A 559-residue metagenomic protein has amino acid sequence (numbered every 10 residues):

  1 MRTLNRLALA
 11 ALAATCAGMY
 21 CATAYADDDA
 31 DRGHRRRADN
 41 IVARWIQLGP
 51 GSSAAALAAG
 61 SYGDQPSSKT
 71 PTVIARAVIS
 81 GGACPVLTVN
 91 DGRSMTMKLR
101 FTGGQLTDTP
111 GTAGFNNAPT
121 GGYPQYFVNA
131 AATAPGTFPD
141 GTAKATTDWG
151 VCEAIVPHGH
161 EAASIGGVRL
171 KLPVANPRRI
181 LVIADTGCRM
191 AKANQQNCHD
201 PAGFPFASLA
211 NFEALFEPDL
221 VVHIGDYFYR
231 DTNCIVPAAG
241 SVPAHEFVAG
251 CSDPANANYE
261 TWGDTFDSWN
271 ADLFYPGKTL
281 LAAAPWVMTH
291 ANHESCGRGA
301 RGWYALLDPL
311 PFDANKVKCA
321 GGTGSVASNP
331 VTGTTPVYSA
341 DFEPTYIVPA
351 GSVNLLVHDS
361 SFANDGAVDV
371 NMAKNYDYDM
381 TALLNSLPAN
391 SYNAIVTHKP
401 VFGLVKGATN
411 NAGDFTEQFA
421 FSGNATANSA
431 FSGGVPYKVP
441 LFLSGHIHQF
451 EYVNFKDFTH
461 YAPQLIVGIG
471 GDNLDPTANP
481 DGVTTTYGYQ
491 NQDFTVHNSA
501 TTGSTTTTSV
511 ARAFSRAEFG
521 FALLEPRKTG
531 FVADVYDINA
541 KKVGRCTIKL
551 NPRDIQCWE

Functional and structural regions predicted by a protein language model:
M1-A10: Bacterial N-terminal signal peptides that target proteins for export
A10-M19: Bacterial N-terminal signal peptides
C21-A26: Boundary at the C-terminal end of the N-terminal hydrophobic targeting segment
D27, D31-V86, N90-A134, A143-W149 (+9 more regions): Metal-dependent phosphoesterase/phosphodiesterase active-site architecture
G167-A193: Low-complexity, Pro/Ser/Thr- and charge-rich linker/hinge segments at domain boundaries
I183-G203, S241-N270, H293, D359-K374: The substrate-binding groove and active-site-proximal loops of carbohydrate-active enzymes, especially glycoside
F206-G297: Core catalytic region of metal-dependent phosphoesterases/phosphodiesterases, especially metallo-beta-lactamase-like
D231-F266, N410-F421, D481-G503: A solvent-exposed, charged loop/short amphipathic helix patch at secondary-structure junctions
